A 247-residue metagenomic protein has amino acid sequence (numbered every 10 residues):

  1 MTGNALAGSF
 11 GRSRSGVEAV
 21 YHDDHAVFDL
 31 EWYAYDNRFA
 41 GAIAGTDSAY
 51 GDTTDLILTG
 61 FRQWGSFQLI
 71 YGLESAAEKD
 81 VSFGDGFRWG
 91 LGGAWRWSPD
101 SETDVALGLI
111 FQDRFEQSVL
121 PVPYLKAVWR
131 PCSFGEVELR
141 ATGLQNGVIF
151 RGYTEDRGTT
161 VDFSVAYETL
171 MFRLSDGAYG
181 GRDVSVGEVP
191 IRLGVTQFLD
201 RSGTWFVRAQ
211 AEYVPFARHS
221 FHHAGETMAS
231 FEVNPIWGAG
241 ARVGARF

Functional and structural regions predicted by a protein language model:
M1, F28-D36, Y71-S75, L91-G93 (+5 more regions): Transmembrane beta-barrel strands of outer-membrane/channel proteins
T2-L6, Y33-A44, E74-S82, S98 (+4 more regions): Sequence/structural signature of outer-membrane beta-barrel proteins
A5-R12, S48-Y50, E78-F87, Q112-L120 (+1 more regions): Solvent-exposed loop/turn segments connecting transmembrane beta-strands in outer-membrane beta-barrel proteins
G8-F10, W32-Y50, T142-A239: Outer-membrane beta-barrel translocator/channel fold
S15-A19, T54-G60, L91-G93, L125 (+4 more regions): Membrane-embedded beta-strands of outer-membrane beta-barrel proteins, especially the hydrophobic/small aromatic
A19-D23, G60-W64, W95-W97, W129-P131 (+4 more regions): Residue-level signature of outer-membrane beta-barrel architecture
D24-L30, G65-I70, S101-L107, S133-E138 (+3 more regions): Repeated loop/turn-to-beta-strand initiation elements of outer-membrane beta-barrel proteins
Y124-C132, L193-V195, E232-F247: Outer-membrane beta-barrel "beta-signal"
